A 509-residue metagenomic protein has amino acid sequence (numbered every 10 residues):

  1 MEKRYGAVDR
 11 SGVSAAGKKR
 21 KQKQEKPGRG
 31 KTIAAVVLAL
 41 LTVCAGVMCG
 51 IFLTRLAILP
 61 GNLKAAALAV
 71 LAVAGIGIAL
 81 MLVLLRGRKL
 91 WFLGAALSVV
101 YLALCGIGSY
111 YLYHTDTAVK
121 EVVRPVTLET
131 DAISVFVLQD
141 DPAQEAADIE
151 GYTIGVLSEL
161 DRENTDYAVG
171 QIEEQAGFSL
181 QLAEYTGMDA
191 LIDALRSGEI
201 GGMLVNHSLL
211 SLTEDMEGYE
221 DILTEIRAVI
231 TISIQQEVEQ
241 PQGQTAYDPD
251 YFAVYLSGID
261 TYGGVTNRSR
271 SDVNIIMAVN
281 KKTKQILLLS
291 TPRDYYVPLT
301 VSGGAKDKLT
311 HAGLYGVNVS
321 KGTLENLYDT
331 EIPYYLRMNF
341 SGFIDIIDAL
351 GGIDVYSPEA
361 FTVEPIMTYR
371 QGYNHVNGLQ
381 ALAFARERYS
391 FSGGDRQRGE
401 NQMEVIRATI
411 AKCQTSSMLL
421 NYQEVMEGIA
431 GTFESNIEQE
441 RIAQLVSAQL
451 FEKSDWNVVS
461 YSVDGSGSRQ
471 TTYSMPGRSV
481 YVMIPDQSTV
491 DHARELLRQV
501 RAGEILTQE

Functional and structural regions predicted by a protein language model:
M1-G12: N-terminal acidic, proline/glycine-rich, low-complexity intrinsically disordered segments
R10-K31: Intrinsically disordered, low-complexity cytosolic tails and juxtamembrane linkers of membrane/envelope proteins
P27-L38, L82-S98: N-terminal Sec-pathway targeting helices
A34-M81: Membrane-embedded alpha-helical segments of integral membrane proteins
L90-L112: Internal/C-terminal transmembrane anchor helices
L102, D148-G151: Hydrophobic alpha-helical membrane segments
G106-P125: Hydrophobic alpha-helical transmembrane segments in integral membrane proteins
V123-E129, F136-Q139, E145, Y152-L160 (+1 more regions): Non-catalytic, solvent-exposed segments at the cell envelope interface
